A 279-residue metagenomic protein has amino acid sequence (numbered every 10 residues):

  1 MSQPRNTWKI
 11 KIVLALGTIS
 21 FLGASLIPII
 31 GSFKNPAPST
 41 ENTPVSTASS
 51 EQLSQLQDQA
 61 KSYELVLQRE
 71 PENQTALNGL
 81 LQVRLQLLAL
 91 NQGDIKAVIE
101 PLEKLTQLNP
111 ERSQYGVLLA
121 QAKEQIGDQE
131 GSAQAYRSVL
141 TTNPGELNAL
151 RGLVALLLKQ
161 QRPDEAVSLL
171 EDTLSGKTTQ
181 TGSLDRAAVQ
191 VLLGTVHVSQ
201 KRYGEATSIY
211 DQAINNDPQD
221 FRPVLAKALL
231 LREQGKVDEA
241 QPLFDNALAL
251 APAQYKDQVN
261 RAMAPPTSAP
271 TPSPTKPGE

Functional and structural regions predicted by a protein language model:
M1-Q92, K96, K276-E279: N-terminal leader/linker segments that initiate helical-solenoid repeat arrays
S2-S20, N35-P36, L184-A187, S199 (+2 more regions): Terminal, low-structured helical/coil segments at or just beyond the last alpha-helical repeat
V66, K104-L105, S138-V139, D172-T173 (+3 more regions): Canonical positions in the second alpha-helix
G79, L118, G152, L192 (+2 more regions): Canonical tetratricopeptide repeat
